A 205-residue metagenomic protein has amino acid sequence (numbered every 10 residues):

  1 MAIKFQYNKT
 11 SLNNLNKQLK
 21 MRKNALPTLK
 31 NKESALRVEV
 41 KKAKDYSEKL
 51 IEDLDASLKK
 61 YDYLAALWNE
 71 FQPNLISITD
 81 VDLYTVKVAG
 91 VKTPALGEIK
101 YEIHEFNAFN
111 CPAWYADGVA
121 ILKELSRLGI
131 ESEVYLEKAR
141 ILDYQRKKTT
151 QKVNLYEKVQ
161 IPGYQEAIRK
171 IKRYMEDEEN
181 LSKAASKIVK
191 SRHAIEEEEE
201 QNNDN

Functional and structural regions predicted by a protein language model:
M1-N205: Charge-rich amphipathic alpha-helical interaction elements
